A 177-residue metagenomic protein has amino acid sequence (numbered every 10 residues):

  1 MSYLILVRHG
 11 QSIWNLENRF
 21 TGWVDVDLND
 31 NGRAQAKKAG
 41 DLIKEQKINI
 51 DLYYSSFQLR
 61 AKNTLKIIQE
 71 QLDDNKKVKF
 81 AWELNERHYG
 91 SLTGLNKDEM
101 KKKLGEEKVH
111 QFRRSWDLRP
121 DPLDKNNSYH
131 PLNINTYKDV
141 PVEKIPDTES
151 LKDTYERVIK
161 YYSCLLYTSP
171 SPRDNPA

Functional and structural regions predicted by a protein language model:
M1-L4: Extreme N-terminal starter segment of soluble prokaryotic enzymes
Q11-V26: Glycine-rich N-terminal loop/short-helix segment of MobA-like nucleotidyltransferase
N18, P131-V142: Short, basic/glycine-rich phosphate-binding loops at helix/coil junctions that contact nucleotide phosphates
V24-K37: Short catalytic helix/loop segments, enriched in acidic residues and glycine and frequently bearing histidine
A39-P131, Y137, T148, Y155 (+2 more regions): Phosphate-coordination/substrate-recognition cap region in phosphate-metabolizing enzymes
Y167-P170, D174-A177: Single conserved hydrophobic/aromatic residue that forms the stacking wall/gate of nucleotide- or nucleobase-binding
